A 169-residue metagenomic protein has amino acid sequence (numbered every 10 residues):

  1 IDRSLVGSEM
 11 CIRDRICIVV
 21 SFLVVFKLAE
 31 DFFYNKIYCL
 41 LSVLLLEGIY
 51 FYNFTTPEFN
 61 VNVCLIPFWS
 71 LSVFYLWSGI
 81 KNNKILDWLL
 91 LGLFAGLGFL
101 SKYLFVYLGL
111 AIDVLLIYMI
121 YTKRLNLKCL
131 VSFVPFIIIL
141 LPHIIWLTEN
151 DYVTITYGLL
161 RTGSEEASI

Functional and structural regions predicted by a protein language model:
I1-I12: Single conserved hydrophobic/aromatic residue that forms the stacking wall/gate of nucleotide- or nucleobase-binding
R13-V24, I49, L65-F68: Transmembrane alpha-helices of multi-pass, membrane-embedded glycan-processing enzymes that use lipid-linked
V25-G48, I66-P67: Transmembrane-helix signature of polytopic, membrane-embedded enzymes that assemble or transfer cell-envelope glycans
E30-F33, S72-D87: Membrane-interface transmembrane helices that cradle and orient dolichyl/undecaprenyl
S42-E47, A95, F99, D113: Short helix- or helix-capping micro-motifs that position conserved polar/aromatic residues at function-defining sites
F54-L65: Short acidic/glycine- and proline-prone juxtamembrane loop motifs at membrane-interface regions of multi-pass membrane
L97, G109-I169: Transmembrane-lumen/periplasm boundary regions of multi-pass, lipid-linked membrane glycan transferases
